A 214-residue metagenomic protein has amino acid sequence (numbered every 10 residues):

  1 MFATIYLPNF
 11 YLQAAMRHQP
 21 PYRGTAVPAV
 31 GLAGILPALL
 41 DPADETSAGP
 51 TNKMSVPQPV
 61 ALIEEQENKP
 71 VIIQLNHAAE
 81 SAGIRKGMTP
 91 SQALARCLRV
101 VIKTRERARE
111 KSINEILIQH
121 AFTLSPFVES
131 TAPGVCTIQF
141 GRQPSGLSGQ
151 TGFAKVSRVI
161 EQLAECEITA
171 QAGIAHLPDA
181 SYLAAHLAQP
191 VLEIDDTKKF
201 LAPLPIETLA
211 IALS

Functional and structural regions predicted by a protein language model:
M1-G24, P28-L40, N52-T137, R142 (+4 more regions): Residues that scaffold, gate, or flank divalent-cation-dependent active/transport sites
C136, G149, D179-A185, L201-I206: Structured N-terminal alpha/beta-domain signature that marks small ligand/cofactor-binding or signaling modules
Q143-G149, P190-L192: Short, charged/polar, Gly/Pro-enriched secondary-structure boundary elements
R158-V191: Structured, non-catalytic alpha/beta "coupling" segments that mediate domain-domain communication and provide generic
Q189-S214: Compact, charge-rich alpha-helical regulatory domains located at protein termini
